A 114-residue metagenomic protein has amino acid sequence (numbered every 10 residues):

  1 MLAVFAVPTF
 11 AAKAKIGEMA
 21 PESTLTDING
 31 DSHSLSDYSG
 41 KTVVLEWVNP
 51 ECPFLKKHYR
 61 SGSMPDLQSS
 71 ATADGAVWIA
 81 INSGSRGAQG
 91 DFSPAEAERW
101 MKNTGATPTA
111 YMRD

Functional and structural regions predicted by a protein language model:
F5-K13: Sec/Tat signal peptide C-region and signal peptidase I cleavage site
A12-K13, E18, D31: Boundary of Sec targeting at the N-terminus
S23-V43: A short beta-strand-turn-helix
S36-K56, W78: Short active-site neighborhood of thiol/selenol oxidoreductases, capturing the structured segment around
G40-V43, A73-I79, G105-T109: Loop/turn elements at helix/coil->beta-strand transitions in domains of secreted/extracellular proteins
P53-A71, D91-P94: Typically the conserved alpha-helix immediately C-terminal to a functionally engaged Cys/Sec in thioredoxin-like
E96-D114: Short, internal strand/loop/helix patches that form the active-site neighborhood or redox-interaction surface
